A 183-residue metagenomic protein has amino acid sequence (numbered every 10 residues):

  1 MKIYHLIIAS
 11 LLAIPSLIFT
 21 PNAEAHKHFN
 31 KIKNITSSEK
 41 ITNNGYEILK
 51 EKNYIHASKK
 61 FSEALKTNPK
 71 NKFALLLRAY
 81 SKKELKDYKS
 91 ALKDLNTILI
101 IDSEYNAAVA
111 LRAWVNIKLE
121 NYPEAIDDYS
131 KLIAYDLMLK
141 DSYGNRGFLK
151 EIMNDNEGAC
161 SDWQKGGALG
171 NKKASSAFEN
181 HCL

Functional and structural regions predicted by a protein language model:
K2-L183: Alpha-helical tetratricopeptide repeat
